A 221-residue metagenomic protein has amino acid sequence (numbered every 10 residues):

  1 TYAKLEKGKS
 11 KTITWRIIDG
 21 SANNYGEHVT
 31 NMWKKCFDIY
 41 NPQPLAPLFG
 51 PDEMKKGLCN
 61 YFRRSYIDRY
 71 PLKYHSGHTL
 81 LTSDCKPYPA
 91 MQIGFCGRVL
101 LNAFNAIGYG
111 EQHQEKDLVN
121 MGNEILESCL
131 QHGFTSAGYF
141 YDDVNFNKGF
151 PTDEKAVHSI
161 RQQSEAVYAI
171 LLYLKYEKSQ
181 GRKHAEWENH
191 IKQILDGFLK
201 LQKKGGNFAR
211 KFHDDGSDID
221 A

Functional and structural regions predicted by a protein language model:
T1-S10, I18: Beta-strand/loop-rich accessory regions of lumenal/periplasmic or secreted enzymes, predominantly carbohydrate-active
K4, L81-L100, G149-E165, A209-A221: Solvent-exposed loop and edge beta-strand segments that line ligand/cofactor-binding and catalytic clefts
L5, K9, N23-I93, E124 (+4 more regions): Low-complexity, Ser/Thr/Pro/Gly-enriched N-terminal "stalk/linker" regions
K9-S10, R16, R98-G122, L126: Short, solvent-exposed loop/edge-beta patches enriched in aromatic
W15, D19-N23, G110-H113, C129 (+4 more regions): A generic secondary-structure signal for well-formed alpha-helical elements
E53, L101, D117, M121-E124 (+3 more regions): Extracytoplasmic/secreted proteins, especially bacterial periplasmic and envelope-associated proteins
L100-K116, E165-K183: Well-ordered alpha-helical scaffold segments within catalytic/enzyme domains
K148-K155, L171-A221: Active-site lining segments of carbohydrate-active enzymes
